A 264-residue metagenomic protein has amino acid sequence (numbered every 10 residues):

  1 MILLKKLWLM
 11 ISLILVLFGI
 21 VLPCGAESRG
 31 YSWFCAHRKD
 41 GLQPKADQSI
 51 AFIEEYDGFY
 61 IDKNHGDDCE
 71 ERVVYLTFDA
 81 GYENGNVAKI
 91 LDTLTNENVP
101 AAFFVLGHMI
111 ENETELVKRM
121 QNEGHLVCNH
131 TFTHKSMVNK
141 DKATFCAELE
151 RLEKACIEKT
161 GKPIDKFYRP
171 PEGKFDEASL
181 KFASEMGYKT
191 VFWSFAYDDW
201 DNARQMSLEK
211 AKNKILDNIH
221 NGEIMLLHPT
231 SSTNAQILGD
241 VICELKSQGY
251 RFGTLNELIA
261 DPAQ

Functional and structural regions predicted by a protein language model:
I2-T77, Y82-N96, K210, V241-E244 (+1 more regions): N-terminal pre-catalytic segment of deacetylase/amide-hydrolase enzymes
E71-V74, N84-N86, I90-L91, T95-E209 (+2 more regions): Metal-dependent polysaccharide deacetylase catalytic core of the NodB/CE4 family, i.e., the active-site-bearing domain
F175-A178, T233-N234, D261-A263: Short catalytic/ligand-binding loop motif for oxyanion handling, primarily in non-cytosolic enzymes, centered on
A203-M206, A235-D240, Q264: Histidine/acidic-residue-rich catalytic or RNA/ligand-binding cores of hydrolases and nuclease-related proteins
H220-N256: Catalytic grooves of carbohydrate-active enzymes
